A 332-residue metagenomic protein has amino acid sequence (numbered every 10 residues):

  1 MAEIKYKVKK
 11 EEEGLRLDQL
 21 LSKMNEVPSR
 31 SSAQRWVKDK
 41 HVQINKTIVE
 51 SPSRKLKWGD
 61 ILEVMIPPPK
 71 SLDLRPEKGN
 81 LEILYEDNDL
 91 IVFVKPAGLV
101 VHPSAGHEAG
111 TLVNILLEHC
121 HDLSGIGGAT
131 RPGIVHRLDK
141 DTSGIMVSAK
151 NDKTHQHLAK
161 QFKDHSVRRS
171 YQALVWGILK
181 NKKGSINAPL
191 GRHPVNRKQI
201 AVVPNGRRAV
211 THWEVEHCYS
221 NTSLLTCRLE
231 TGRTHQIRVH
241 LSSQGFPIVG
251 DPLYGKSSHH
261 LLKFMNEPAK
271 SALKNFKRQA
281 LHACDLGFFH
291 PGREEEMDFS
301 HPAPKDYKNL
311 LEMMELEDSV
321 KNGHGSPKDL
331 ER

Functional and structural regions predicted by a protein language model:
A2-R332: RNA pseudouridine synthases
